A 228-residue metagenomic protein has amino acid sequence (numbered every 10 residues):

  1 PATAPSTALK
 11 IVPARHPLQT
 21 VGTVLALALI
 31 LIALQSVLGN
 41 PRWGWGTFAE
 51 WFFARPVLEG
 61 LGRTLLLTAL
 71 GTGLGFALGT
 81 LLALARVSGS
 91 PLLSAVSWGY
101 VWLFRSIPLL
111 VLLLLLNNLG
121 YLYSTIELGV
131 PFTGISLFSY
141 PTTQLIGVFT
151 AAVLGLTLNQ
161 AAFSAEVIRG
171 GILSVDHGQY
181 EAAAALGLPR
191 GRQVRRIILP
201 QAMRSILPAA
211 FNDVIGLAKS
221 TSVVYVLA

Functional and structural regions predicted by a protein language model:
P1-A228: Transmembrane alpha-helices and adjacent helix-loop boundaries
